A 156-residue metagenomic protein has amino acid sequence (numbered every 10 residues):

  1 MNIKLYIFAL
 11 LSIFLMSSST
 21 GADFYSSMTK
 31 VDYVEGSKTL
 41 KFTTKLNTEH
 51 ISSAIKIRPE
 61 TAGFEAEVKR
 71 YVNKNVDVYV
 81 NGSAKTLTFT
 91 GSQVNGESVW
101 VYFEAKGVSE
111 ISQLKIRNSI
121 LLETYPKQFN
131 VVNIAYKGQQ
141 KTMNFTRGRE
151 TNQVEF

Functional and structural regions predicted by a protein language model:
M1-F8: Bacterial N-terminal signal peptides that target proteins for export
F8-S17: Bacterial N-terminal signal peptides
G21-F156: N-terminal soluble domains immediately following signal/targeting peptides that reside in extracytoplasmic
